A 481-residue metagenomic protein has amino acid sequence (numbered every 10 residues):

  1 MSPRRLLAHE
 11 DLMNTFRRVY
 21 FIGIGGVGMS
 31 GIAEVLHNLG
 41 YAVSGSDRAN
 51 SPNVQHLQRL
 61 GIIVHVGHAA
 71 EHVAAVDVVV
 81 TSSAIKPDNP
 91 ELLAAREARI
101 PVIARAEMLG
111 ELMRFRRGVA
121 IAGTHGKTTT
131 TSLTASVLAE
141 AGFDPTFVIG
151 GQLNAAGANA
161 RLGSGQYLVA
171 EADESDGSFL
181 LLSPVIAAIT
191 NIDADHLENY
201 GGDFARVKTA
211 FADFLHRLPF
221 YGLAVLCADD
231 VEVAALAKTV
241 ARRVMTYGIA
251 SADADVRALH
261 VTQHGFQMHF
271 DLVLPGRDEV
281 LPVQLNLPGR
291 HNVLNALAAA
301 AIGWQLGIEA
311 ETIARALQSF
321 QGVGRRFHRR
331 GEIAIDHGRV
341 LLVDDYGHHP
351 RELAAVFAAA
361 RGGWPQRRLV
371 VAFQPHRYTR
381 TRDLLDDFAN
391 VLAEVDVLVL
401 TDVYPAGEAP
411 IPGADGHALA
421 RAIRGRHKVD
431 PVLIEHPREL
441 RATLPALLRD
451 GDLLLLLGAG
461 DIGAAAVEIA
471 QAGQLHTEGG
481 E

Functional and structural regions predicted by a protein language model:
M1-I62, A75, V79, E97 (+7 more regions): ATP-dependent carboxylate-amine ligase
L12, V35-L39, Q58, H72 (+4 more regions): Phosphate-binding loop of NTP-binding sites
S44-S46, G142-I149, Y247-I249: Conserved RecA-like helicase motor-core motifs
H65-S83: BRCT (BRCA1 C-terminal) domain core and associated BRCT-interaction motifs
V66-H68, A104-A106, I149-G151, L226-A228 (+3 more regions): Short loop/edge segments at beta-strand edges and connector loops that shape dinucleotide/nucleotide cofactor-binding
A252, H264-F266: Ser/Thr- and Asn-enriched, surface-exposed coil loops between beta-strands
F270-V273, V283: Short beta-strand motif preference
